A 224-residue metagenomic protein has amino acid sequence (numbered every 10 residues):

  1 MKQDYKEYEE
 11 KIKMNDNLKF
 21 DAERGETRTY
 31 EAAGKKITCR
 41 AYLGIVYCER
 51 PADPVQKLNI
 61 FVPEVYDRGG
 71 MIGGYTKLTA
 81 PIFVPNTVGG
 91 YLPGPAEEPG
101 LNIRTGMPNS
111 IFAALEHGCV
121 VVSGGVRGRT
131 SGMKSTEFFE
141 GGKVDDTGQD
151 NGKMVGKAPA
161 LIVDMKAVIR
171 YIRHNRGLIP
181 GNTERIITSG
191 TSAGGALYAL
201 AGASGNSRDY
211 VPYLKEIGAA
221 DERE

Functional and structural regions predicted by a protein language model:
M1-G73: A domain-start/cap signature at the N-terminus of enzymes
L18, G25, Y75-I82, N86-G90 (+2 more regions): Active-site machinery of serine-nucleophile hydrolases
G44-Y47, A96-P99, E137: Long, low-complexity, serine/threonine- and charged-residue-rich intrinsically disordered N-terminal tails that act as
K57-V65, G69-A96, I187: Short beta-strand element of the alpha/beta-hydrolase
E64-L78, F112-A113, R176-N182, A219-R223: Surface-exposed acidic, glycine-flexible loop patches that form ligand/cofactor-binding and adhesion interfaces
G89-E98, V121, Y171, L178: Serine-hydrolase catalytic-loop signature spanning alpha/beta hydrolases and amidase-signature enzymes
D146-L178, S207-D209: Alpha/beta-hydrolase active-site loop
H174-E224: Primarily recognizes the serine-hydrolase "nucleophile elbow" in alpha/beta-hydrolase and SGNH/GDSL folds
